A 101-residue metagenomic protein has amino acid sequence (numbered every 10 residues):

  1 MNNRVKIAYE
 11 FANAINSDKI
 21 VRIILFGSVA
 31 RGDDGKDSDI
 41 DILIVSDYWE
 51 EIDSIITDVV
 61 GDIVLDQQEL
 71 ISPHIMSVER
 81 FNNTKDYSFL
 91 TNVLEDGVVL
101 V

Functional and structural regions predicted by a protein language model:
M1-R22, A30-K36, S46-V101: Catalytic core of pol beta-like nucleotidyltransferases
D41-V45: Short beta-strand->loop micro-motif that forms the acidic, two-metal-ion catalytic signature in nucleotide-processing
